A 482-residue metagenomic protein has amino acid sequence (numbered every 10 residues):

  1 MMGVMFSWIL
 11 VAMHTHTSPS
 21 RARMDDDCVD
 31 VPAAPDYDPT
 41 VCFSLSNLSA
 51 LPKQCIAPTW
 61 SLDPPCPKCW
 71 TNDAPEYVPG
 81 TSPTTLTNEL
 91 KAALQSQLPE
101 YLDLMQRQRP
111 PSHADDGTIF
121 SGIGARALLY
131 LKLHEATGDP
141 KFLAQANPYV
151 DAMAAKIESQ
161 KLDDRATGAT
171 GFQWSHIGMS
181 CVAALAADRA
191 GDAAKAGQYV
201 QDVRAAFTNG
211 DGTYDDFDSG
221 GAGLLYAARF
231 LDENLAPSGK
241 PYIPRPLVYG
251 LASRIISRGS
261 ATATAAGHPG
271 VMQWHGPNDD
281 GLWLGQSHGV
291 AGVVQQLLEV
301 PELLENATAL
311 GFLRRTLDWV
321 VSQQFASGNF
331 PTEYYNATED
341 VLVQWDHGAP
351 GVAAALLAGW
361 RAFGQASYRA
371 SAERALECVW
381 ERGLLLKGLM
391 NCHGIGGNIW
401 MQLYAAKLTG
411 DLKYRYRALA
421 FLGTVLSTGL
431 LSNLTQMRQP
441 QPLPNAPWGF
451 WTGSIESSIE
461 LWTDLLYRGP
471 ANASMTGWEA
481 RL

Functional and structural regions predicted by a protein language model:
M2, F6-D30: N-terminal signal peptide
D25-E100, F230, N234, E299 (+7 more regions): Terminal, non-catalytic domain-edge segments
D27-A152, P246-P269: Low-complexity, Ser/Thr/Pro/Gly-enriched N-terminal "stalk/linker" regions
N47, P52, E89-S112, A144-L162 (+5 more regions): Long, well-ordered core segments of solenoidal/helical folds
A57, D103-G124, A155-H176, T208-G221 (+4 more regions): Solvent-exposed loop and edge beta-strand segments that line ligand/cofactor-binding and catalytic clefts
P65-T85, A125-D139, G178-G191, L225-K240 (+4 more regions): Well-ordered alpha-helical scaffold segments within catalytic/enzyme domains
A236-R369, R382: Extended ligand-binding clefts on enzyme/binding-domain cores
L385-R417, F421: Loop/turn-rich, solvent-exposed surfaces of beta-rich toroidal or solenoidal domains
